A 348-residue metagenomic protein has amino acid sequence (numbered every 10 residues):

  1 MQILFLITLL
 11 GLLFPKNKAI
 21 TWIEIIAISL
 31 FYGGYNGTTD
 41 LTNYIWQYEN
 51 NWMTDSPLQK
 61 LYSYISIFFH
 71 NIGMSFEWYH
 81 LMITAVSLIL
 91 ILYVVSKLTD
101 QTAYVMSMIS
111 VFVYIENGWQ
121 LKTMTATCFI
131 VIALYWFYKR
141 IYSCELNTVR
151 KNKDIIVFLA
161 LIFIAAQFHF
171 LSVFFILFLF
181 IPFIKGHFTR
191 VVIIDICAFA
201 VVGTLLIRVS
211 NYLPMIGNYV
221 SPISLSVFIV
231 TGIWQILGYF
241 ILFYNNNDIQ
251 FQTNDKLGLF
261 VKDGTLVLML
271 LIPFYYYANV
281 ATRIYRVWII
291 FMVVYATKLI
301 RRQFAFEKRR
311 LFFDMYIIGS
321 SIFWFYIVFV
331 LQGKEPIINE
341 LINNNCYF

Functional and structural regions predicted by a protein language model:
M1-Q2, I162-L179: Transmembrane helices and adjacent periplasmic/lumenal helix-loop junctions of polyprenol-phosphate-dependent
I20, V95-V111: Transmembrane-helix signature of polytopic, membrane-embedded enzymes that assemble or transfer cell-envelope glycans
G34-S63, F175-M292, V328-F348: Alpha-helical transmembrane segments and terminal signal-anchor/GPI-anchor hydrophobic tails, characterized by long
I72-V86: Loop-to-helix entry region of an early transmembrane alpha helix in multi-pass inner-membrane enzymes
M82-L98: Transmembrane-helix motifs of polytopic, lipid-linked glycan transferases
G118-T125: Short acidic/glycine- and proline-prone juxtamembrane loop motifs at membrane-interface regions of multi-pass membrane
I130-D154: Membrane-interface transmembrane helices that cradle and orient dolichyl/undecaprenyl
I193-A198, F306-Y326: Signature aromatic-anchored transmembrane alpha helix within multi-pass, membrane-resident enzymes that catalyze glycan
